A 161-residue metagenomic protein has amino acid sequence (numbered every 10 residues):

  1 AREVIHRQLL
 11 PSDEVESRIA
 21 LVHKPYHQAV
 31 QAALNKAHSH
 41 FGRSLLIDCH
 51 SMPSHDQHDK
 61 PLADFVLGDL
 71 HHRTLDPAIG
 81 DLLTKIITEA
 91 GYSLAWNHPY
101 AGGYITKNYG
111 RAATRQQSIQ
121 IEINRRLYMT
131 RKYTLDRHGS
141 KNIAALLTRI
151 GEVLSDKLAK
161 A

Functional and structural regions predicted by a protein language model:
A1-L46, S51-A161: N-terminal catalytic or cofactor-binding beta/alpha core of small enzyme domains
